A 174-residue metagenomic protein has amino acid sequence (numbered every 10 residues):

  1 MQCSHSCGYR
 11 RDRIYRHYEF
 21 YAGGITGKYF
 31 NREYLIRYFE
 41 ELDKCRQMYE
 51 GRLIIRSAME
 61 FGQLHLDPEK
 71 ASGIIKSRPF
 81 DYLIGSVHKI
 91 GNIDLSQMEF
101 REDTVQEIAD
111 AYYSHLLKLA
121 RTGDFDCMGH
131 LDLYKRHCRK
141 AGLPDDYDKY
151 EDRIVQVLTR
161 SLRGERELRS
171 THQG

Functional and structural regions predicted by a protein language model:
M1-S114: A metal-dependent hydrolase metal-coordination microenvironment
F61, R78, I84-G174: Domain-core and long-helix interface of multi-subunit machines
